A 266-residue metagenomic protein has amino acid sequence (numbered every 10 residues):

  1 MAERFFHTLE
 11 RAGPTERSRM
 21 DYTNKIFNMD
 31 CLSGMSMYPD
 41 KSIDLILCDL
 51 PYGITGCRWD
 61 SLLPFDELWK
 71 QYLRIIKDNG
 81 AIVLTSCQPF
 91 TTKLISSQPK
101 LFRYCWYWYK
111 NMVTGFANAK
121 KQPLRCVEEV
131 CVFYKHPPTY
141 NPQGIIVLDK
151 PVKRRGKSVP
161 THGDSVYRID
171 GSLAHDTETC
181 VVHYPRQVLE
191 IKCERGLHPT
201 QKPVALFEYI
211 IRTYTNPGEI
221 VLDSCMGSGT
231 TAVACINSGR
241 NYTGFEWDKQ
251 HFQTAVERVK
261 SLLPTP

Functional and structural regions predicted by a protein language model:
A2-T254: Core catalytic lobe of class I
D21, V256-P266: Short, conserved SAM-binding/catalytic segment of Class I S-adenosyl-L-methionine-dependent methyltransferases
